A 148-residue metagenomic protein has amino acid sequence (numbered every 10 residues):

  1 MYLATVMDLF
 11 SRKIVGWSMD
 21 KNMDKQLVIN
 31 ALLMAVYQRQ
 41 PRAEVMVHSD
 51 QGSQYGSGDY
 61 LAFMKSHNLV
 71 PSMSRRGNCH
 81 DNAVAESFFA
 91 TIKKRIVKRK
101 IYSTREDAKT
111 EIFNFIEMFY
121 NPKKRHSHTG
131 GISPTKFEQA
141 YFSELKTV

Functional and structural regions predicted by a protein language model:
M1-V148: Charged DNA-binding/catalytic regions of mobile-element recombinases
